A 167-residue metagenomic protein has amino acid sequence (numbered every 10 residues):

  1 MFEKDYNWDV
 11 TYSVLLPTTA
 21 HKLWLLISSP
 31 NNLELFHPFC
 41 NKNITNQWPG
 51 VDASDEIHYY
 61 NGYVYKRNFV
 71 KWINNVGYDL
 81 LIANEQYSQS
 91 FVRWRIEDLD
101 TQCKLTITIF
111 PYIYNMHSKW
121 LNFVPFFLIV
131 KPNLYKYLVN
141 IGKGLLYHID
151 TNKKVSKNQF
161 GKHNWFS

Functional and structural regions predicted by a protein language model:
M1-W48, F166-S167: Hydrophobic ligand-binding cavity/cleft-lining segments
N7, D52, N75-G77, D100-K104: A generic structural signal for beta-strand entry/edge sites
S13-P17, H58, N68, R95: Generic structural detector for well-ordered beta-strands
L16, Y60, I73, D98-D100: A generic beta-sheet turn/junction motif
T18, Y59, I82, I107-I109: Pocket-edge structural micro-motifs
H21-W24, V139, K143: Amphipathic alpha-helical segments that line or abut small-molecule/effector binding pockets and mediate allosteric
L35, I44-F91, N140-T151, V155 (+1 more regions): Glycine-rich portal/gate segments that line the openings of hydrophobic small-molecule binding cavities
N84-N140, Y147, T151, S156-N158: Beta-strand/loop substructures that line and gate deep hydrophobic ligand-binding cavities in soluble
